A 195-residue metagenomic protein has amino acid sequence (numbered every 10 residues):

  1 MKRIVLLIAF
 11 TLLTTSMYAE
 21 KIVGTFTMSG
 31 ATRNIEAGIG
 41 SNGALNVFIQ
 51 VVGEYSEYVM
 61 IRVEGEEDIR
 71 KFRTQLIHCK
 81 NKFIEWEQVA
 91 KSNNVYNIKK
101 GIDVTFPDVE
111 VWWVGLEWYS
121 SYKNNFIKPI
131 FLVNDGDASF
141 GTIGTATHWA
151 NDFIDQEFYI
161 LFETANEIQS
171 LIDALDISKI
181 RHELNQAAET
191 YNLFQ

Functional and structural regions predicted by a protein language model:
R3-M17: Sec-dependent N-terminal signal peptides
A19-Q195: Positively charged, low-complexity terminal tracts and the immediately adjacent first secondary-structure elements
